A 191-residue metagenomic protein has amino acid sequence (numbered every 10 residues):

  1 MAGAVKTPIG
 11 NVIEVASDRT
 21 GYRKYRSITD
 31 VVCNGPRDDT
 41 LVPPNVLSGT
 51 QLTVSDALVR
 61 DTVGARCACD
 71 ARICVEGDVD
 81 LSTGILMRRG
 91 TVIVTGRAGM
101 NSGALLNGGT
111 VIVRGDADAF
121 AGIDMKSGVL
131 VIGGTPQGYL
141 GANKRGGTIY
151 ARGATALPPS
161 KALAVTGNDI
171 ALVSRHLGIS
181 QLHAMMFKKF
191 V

Functional and structural regions predicted by a protein language model:
M1-V63, D70-R72, T95, R114 (+1 more regions): Intrinsically disordered, low-complexity terminal regions
A65-C67, G84: Extracellular beta-strand-rich solenoid/capping regions of secreted or surface-exposed proteins that bind or remodel
V79-D80, T95-N107, V113-A119, D124 (+1 more regions): Extended, positively charged loop/linker patches that create polyanion-binding surfaces
T91, T110, V129: Beta-strand-rich binding-surface signature of beta-sandwich/beta-barrel folds used to engage anionic ligands
